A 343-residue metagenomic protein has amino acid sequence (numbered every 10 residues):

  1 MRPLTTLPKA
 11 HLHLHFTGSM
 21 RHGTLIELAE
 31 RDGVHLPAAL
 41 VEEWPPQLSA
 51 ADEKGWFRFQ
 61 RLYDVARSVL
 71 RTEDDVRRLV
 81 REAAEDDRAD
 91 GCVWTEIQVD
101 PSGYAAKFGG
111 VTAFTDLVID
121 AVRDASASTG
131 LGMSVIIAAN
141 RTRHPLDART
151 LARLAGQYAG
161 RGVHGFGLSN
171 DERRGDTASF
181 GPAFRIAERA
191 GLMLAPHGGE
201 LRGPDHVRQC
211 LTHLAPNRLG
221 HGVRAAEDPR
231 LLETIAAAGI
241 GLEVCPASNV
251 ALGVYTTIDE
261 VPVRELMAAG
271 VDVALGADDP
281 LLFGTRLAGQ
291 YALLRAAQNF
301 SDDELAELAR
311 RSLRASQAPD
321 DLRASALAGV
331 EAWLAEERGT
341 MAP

Functional and structural regions predicted by a protein language model:
M1-L192, L201-H206, H213-R218, R224-G241 (+1 more regions): Metal-cofactor-binding active-site regions of metalloenzymes
P196: A glycine- and charged-residue-rich anion-binding loop/surface
